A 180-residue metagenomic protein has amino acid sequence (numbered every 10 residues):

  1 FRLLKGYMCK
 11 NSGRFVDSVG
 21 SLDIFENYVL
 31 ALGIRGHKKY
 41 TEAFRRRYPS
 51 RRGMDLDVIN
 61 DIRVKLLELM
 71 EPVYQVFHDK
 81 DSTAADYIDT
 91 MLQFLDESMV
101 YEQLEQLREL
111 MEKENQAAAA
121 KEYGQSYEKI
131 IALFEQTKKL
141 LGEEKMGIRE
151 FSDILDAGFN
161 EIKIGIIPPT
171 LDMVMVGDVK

Functional and structural regions predicted by a protein language model:
F1-K180: Polyanion-engaging groove/track-forming segments
